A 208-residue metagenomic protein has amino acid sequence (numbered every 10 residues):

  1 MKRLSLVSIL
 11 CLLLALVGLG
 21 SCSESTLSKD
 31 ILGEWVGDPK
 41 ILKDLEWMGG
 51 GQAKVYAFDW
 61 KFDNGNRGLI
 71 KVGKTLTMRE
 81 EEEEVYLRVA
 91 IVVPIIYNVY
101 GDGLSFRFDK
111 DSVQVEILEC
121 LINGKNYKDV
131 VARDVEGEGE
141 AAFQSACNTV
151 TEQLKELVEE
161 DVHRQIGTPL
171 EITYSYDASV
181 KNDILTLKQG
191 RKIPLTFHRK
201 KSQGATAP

Functional and structural regions predicted by a protein language model:
M1-I9: Bacterial N-terminal signal peptides that target proteins for export
S8-G18: Bacterial N-terminal signal peptides
G18-G20, G37, G68, G73: Small side chains
C22-V36: N-terminal helix-cap/turn-to-beta initiation motif at the start of protein domains
G33, G37-L45, G51-V55: Start-of-domain marker
W47-I122: N-terminal glycine/threonine-rich, aromatic-flanked beta-hairpin/loop signature
V92-I166, L170: Low-complexity, serine/threonine/proline-enriched polar segments
I95, G101-G103, D161-P208: Edge beta-strand at a domain terminus
